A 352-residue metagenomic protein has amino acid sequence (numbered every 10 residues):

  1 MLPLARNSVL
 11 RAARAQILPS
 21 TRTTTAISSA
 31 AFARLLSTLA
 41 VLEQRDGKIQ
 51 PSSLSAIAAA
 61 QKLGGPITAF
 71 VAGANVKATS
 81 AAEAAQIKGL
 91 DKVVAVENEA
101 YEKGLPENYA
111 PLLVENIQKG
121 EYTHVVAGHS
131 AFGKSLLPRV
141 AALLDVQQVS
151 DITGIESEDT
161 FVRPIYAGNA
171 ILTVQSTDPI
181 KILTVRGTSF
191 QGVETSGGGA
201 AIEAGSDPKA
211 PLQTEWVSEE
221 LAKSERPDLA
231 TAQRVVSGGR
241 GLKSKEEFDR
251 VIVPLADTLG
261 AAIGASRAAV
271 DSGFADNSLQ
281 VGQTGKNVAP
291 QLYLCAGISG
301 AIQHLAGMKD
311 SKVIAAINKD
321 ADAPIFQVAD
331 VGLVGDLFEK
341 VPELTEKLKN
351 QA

Functional and structural regions predicted by a protein language model:
L2-A352: N-terminal glycine-rich FAD/FM-binding segment characteristic of electron-transfer flavoproteins
